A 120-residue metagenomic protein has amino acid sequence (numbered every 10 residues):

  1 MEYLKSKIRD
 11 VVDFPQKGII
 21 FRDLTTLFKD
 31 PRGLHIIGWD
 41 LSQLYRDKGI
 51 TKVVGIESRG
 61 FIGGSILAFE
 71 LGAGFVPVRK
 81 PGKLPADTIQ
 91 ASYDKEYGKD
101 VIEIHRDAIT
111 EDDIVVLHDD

Functional and structural regions predicted by a protein language model:
M1-D119: PRPP-associated nucleotide enzymes
